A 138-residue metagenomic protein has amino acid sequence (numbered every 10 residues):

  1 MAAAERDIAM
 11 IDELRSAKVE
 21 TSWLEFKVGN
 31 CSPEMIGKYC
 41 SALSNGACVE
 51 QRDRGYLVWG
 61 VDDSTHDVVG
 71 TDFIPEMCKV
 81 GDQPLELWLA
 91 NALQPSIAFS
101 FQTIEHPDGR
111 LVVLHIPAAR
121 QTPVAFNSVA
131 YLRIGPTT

Functional and structural regions predicted by a protein language model:
M1-T138: Conserved N-terminal catalytic/coupling substructures associated with nucleotide/phosphate chemistry
